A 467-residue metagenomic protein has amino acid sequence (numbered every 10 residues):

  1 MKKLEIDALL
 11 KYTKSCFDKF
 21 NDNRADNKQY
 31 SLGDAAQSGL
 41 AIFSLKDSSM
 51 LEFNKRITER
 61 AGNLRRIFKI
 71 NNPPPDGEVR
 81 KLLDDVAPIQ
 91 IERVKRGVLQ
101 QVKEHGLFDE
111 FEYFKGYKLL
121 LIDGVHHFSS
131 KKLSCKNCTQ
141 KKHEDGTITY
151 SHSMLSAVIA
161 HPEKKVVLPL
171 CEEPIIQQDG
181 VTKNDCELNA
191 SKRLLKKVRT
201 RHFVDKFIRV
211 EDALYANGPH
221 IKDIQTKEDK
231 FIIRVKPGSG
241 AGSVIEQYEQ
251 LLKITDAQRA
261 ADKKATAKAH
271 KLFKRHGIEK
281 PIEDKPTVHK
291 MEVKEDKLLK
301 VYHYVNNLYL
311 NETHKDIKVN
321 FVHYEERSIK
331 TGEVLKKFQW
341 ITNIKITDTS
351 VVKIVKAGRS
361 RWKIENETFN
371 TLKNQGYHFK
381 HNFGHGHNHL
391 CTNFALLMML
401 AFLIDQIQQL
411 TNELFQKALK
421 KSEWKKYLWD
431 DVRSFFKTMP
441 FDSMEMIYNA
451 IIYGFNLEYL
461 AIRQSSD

Functional and structural regions predicted by a protein language model:
M1-K2, K14-C16, R60, P286-V293 (+2 more regions): A short, flexible helix-boundary coil/loop motif
M1-K3, A8-P74, R80: Gly/serine-rich nucleotide phosphate-binding loop at the start of the catalytic core of nucleotide/ADP-ribose-handling
E5-I6, D348-F383: Short amphipathic alpha-helical "interface-anchor" segments enriched in bulky aromatics
R24-A35, E144-Y150, F383-F394: Structural motif
S38, F53, P75, G116-H127 (+7 more regions): Short, conserved catalytic/metal-binding motifs centered on acidic residues
R80-K164, S465: Active-site-proximal, Lys/Arg-enriched surface segment that forms a nucleic-acid-binding/basic interface patch
K142-D205: Electropositive, glycine- and tryptophan-enriched low-complexity nucleic-acid-binding patches
Q177-V319: An internal, acidic/charged active-site-proximal segment that coordinates divalent cations and/or engages
